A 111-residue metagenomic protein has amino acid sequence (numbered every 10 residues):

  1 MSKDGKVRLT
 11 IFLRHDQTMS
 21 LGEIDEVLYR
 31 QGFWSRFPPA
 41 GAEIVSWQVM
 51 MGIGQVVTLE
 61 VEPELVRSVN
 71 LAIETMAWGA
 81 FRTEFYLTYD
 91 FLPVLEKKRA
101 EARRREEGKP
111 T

Functional and structural regions predicted by a protein language model:
M1-G54, V61-R67, L71, Y89-T111: Short S/T/G/P-rich N-terminal loop/turn motif that feeds into the first structured element of a domain
L71-W78: Short, intrinsically disordered, mixed-charge
W78-D90: Conserved short beta-strand edge segments in small beta-sheet-based binding/regulatory domains
